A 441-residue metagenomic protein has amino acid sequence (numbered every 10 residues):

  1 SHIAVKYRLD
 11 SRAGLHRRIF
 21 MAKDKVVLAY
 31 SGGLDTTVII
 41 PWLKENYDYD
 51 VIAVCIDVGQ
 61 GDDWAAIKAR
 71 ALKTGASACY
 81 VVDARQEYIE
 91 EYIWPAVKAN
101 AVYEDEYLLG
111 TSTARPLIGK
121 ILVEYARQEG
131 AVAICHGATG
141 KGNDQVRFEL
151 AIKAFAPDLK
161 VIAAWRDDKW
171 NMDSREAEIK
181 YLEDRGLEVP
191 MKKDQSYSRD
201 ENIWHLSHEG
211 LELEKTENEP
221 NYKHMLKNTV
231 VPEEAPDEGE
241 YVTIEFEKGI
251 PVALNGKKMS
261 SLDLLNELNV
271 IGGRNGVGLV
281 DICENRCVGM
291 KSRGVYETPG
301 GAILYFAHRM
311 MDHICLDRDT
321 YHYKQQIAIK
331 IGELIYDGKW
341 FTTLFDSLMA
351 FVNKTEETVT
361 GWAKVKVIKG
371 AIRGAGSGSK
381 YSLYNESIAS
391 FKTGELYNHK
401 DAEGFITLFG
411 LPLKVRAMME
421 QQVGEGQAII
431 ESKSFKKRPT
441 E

Functional and structural regions predicted by a protein language model:
H2, Y7-D10, H16: Intrinsic-disorder-associated, low-complexity terminal segments enriched in Asp/Asn/His/Tyr and depleted of Lys/Arg
R12, R17-R18, A22-A29, L34-E441: Nucleotide-activated chemistry modules centered on ATP-dependent adenylation/adenylyltransferase
